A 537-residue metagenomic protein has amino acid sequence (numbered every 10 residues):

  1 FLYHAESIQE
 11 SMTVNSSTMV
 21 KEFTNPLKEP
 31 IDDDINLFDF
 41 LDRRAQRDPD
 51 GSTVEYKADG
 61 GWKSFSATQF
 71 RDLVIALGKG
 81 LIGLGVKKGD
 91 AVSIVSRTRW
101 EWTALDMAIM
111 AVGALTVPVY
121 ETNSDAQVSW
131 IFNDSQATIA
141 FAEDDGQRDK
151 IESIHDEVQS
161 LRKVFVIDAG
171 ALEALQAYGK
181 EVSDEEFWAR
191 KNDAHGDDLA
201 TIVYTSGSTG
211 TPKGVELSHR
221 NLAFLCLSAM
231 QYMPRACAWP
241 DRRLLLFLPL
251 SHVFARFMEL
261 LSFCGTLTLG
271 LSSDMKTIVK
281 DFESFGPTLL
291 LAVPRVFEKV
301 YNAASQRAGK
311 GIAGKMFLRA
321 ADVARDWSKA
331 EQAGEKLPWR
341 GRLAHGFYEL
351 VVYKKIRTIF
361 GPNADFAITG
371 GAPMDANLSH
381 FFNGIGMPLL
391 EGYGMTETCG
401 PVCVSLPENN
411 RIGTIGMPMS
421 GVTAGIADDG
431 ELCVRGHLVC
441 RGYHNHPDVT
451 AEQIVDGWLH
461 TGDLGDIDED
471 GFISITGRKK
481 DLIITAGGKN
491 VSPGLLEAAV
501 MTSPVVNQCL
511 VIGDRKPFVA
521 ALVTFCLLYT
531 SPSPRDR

Functional and structural regions predicted by a protein language model:
F1, T205, Y529-D536: Conserved small/polar residues in nucleotide/adenosyl-binding loops
S11-M12, L84, A111-A177: Structural core segment of the AMP-binding/adenylate-forming
P49-S52, V166, K180-Y204, T211 (+1 more regions): Conserved pre-ATP/AMP-binding loop-to-beta segment of ANL
T53-M107, S124-S129, Q176-K180, R220: Conserved AMP-binding/adenylate-forming core of the ANL superfamily
S64-T68, A200-C226: Conserved AMP-binding A3 loop
G146-G196, A304-K355: ANL superfamily adenylate-forming
A223-L246, L250-Y353, N363: Conserved AMP-binding/adenylation subdomain of ANL enzymes
P418-T485, T502: Conserved ATP-binding/catalytic segment of the ANL
